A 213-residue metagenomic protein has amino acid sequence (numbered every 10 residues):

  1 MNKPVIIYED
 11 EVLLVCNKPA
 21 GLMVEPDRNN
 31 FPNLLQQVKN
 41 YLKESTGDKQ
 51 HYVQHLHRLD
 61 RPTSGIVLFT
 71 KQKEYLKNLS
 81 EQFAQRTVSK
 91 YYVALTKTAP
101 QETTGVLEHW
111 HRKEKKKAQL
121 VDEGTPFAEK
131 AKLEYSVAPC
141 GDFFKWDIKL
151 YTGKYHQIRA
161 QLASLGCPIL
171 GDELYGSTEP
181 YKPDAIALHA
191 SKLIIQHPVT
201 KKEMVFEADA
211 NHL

Functional and structural regions predicted by a protein language model:
M1-L213: RNA pseudouridine synthases
